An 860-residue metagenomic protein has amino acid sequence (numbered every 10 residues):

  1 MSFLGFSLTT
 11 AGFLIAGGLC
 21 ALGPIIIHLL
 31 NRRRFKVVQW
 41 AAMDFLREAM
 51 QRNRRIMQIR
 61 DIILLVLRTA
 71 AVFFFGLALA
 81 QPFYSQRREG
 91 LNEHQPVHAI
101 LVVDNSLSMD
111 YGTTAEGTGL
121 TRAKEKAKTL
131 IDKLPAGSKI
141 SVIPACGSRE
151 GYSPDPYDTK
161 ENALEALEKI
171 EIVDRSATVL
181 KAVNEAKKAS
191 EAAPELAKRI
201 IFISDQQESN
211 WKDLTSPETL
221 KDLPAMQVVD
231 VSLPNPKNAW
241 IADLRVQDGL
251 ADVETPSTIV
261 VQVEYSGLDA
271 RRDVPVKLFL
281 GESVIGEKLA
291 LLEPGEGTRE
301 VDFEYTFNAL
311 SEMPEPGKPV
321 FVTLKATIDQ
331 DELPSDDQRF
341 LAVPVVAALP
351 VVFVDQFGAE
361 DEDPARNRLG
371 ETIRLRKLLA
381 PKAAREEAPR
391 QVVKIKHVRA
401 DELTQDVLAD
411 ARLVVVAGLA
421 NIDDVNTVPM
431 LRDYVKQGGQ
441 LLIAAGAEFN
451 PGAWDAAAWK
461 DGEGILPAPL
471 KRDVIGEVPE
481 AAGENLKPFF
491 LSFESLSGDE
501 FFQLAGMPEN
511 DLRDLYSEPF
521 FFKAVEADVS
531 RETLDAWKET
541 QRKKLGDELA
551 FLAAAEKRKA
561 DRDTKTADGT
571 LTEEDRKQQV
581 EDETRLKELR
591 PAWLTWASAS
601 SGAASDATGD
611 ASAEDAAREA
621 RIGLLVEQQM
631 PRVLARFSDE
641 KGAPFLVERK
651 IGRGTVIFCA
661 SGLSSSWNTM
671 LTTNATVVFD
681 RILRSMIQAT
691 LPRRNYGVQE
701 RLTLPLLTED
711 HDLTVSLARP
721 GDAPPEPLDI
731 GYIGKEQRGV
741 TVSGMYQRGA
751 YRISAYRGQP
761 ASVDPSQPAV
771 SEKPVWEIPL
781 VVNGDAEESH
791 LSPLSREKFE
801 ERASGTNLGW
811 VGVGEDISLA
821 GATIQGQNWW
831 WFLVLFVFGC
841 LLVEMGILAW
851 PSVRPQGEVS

Functional and structural regions predicted by a protein language model:
S2-G76, V813-A820, R854-S860: Juxtamembrane linker/hinge segments adjacent to transmembrane helices in membrane proteins
A16-L22, Q827-W850: Selective detector of the "anchor" transmembrane alpha-helix that sits immediately C-terminal
L91-P156, A166, K181-K187, A197-S204 (+1 more regions): Von Willebrand factor
K139-K169, T215, A453, A457-E477: Short beta-strand-loop
S148-Y152, N162-A197, E208, P236-R245: Von Willebrand factor
E208-V228, S257-V260, D269-A270, K325 (+6 more regions): Acidic, S/T/G-rich, low-cysteine, solvent-exposed domains in lumenal/extracellular/periplasmic regions of secretory
G249-T255, N695-Y696: Short, solvent-exposed loop/linker segments at the N-terminal edge of repeated beta-sheet extracellular domains
A290-V301, T306-L310, Y732-E736: Short proline/glycine- and polar residue-rich coil/turn motifs
